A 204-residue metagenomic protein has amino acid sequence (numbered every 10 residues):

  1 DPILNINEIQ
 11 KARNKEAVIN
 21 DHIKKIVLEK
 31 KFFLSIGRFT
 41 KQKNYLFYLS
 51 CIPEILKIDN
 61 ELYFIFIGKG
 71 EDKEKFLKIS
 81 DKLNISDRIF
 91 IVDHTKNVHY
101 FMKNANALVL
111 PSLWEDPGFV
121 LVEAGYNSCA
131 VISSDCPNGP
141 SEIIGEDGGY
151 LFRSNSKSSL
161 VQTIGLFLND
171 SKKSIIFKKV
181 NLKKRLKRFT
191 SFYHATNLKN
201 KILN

Functional and structural regions predicted by a protein language model:
D1-R13, E71, K96: Short beta-strand->alpha-helix junction loop in the catalytic core of nucleotide-activated group-transfer enzymes
I9-I26, F32: A short helix/loop element that forms part of the nucleotide-sugar donor recognition site in Leloir-type
K31-E54, F64, E71-L77, F119 (+1 more regions): A conserved mid-protein helix/loop that constitutes part of the nucleotide-sugar donor-binding site
H94, L113: Aromatic "clamp/platform" in nucleotide-sugar-dependent glycosyltransferases that forms part of the donor/acceptor
E123, C136-L151: Short acidic/histidine- and often glycine-rich active-site loop of Leloir-type glycosyltransferases that engages
A130-S134: Short hydrophobic beta-strand element within catalytic cores of glycosyltransferases and related nucleotide-activated
E146, Y150-K157, L166-K172: Conserved acidic donor-binding segment of nucleotide-sugar-dependent glycosyltransferases
I175-L203: A charged, aromatic-enriched C-terminal amphipathic alpha-helix characteristic of glycosyltransferases across folds
